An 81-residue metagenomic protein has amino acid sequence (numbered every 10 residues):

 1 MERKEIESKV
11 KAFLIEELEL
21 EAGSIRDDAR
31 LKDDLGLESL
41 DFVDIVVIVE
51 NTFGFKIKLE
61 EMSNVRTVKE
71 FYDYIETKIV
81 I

Functional and structural regions predicted by a protein language model:
E2-L37, I45-V47, T52-I81: Phosphopantetheine-dependent thiolation modules in NRPS/PKS and related acyl-activating systems
D41: Two-component histidine kinase catalytic core, primarily the HATPase_c
